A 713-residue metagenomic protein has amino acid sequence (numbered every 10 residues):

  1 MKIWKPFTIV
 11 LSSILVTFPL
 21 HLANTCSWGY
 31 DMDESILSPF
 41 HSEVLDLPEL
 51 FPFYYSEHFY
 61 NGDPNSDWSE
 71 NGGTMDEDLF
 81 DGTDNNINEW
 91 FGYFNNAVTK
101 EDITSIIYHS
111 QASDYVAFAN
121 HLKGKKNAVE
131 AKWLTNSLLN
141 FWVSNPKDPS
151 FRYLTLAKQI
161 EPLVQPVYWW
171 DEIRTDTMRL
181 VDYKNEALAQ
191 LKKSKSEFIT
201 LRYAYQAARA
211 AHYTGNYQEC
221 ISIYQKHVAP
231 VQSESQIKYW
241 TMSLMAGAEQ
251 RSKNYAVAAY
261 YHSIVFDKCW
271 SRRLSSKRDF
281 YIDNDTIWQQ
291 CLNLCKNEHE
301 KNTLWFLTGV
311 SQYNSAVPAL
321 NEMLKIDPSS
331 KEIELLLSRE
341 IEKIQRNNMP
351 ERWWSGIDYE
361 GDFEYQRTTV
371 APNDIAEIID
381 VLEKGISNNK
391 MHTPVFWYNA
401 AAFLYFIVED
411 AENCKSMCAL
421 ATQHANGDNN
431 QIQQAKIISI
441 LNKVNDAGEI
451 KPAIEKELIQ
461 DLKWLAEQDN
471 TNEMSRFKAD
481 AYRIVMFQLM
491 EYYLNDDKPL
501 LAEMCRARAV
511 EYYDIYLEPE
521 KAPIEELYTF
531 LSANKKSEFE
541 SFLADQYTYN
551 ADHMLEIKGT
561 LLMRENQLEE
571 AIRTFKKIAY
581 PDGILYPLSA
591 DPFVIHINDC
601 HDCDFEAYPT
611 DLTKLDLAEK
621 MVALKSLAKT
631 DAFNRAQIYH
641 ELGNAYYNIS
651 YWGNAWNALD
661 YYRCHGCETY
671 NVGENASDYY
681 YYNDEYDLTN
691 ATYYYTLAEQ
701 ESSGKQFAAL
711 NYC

Functional and structural regions predicted by a protein language model:
M1-L11: Bacterial N-terminal signal peptides that target proteins for export
V10-P19: Bacterial N-terminal signal peptides
A23-R209, N216-C713: Extracytoplasmic/secretory-pathway proteins
